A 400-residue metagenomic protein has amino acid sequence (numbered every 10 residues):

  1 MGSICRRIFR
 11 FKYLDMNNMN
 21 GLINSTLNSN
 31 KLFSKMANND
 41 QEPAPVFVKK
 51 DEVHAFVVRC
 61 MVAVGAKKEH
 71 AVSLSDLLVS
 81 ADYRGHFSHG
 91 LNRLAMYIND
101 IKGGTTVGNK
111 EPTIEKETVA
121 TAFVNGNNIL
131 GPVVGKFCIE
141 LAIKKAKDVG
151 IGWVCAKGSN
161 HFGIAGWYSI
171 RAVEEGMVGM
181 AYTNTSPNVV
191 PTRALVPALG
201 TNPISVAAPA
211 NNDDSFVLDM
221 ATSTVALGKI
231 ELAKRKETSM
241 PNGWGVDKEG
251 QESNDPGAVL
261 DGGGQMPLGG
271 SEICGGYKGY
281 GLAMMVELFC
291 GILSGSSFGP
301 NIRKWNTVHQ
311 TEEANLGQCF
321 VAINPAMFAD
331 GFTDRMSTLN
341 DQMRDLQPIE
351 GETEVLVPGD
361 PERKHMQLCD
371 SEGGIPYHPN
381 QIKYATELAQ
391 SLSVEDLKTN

Functional and structural regions predicted by a protein language model:
M1-K35: N-terminal mitochondrial targeting presequence
A37-K50, A55-L74, V79-S80, F87 (+4 more regions): Acidic, glycine/proline-rich low-complexity segments that act as flexible tails and inter-domain linkers
A37-V53, L288, S297-N400: Catalytic-core signal marking the mid-to-C-terminal active-site face
H89-I143: Active-site cofactor/substrate anionic-group-binding motifs, chiefly glycine- and Lys/Arg-rich phosphate-binding loops
W153-N211: Glycine-rich, Trp-frequent "lid" loop and neighboring beta-strands that shape and gate the flavin cofactor pocket
V189-L260: Phosphate/diphosphate-binding glycine-rich loops and adjacent basic-rich segments that engage nucleotide
T238-P300, W305-T307: Secondary-shell segments that build the walls of catalytic and ion/ligand-binding clefts
